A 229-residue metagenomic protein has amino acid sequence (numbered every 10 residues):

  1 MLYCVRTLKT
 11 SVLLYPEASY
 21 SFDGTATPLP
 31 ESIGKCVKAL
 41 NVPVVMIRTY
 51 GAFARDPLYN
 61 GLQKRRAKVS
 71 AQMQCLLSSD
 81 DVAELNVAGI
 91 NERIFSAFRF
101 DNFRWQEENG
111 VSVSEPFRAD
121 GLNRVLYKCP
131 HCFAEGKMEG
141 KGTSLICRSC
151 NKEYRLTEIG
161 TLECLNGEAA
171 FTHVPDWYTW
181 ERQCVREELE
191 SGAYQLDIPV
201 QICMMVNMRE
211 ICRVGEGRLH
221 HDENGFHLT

Functional and structural regions predicted by a protein language model:
M1, R6-L14, A18-A88, E92 (+2 more regions): A cross-family acyltransferase "interaction/gating" segment
L13-P16, V37-V45, S96-R99, S114-F117 (+2 more regions): A generic short-segment signal for beta-strand/edge and adjacent turn/coil regions
L40-V44, Q72-L76, R99-N102, T157-E158 (+1 more regions): Short, surface-exposed, polar/charged, turn-prone segments marking secondary-structure boundaries
L62, R118, G136, M208-E210 (+1 more regions): Residues embedded in well-ordered secondary-structure elements
I90-W105: Short, structured interface segments
W105-S112: Mid-sequence helix-capping/hinge segment at a functional interface
G136-G142, T157-G160: Short Cys/His-rich "knuckle" micro-motifs
E153-L228: Long, charge-rich boundary regions
